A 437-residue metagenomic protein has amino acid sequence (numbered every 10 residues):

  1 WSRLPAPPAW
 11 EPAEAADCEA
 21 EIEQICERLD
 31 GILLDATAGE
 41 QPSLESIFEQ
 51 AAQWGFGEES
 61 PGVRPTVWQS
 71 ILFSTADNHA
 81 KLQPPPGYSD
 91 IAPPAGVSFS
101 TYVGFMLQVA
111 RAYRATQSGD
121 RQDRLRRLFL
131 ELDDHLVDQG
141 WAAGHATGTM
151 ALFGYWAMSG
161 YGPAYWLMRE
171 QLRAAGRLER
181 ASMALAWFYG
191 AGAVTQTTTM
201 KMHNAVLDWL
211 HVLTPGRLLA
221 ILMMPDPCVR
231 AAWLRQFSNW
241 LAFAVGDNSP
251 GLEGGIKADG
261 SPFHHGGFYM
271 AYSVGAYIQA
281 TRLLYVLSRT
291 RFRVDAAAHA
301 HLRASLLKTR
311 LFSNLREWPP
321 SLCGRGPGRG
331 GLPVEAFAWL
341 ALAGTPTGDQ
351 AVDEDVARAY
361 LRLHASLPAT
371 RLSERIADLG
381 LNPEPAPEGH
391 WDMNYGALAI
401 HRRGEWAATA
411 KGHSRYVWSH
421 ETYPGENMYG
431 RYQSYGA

Functional and structural regions predicted by a protein language model:
W1-A52: Intrinsically disordered, low-structural-confidence terminal and linker regions
C18, I22-I25, L44, Q122 (+2 more regions): Short amphipathic alpha-helical segments that mediate assembly, nucleic-acid/protein binding, or membrane association
A36, E40-E335: Aromatic-lined, polymer-binding surfaces characteristic of secreted/periplasmic polysaccharide-degrading enzymes
L283-A437: Extended polysaccharide-engagement surfaces of secreted carbohydrate-active enzymes
